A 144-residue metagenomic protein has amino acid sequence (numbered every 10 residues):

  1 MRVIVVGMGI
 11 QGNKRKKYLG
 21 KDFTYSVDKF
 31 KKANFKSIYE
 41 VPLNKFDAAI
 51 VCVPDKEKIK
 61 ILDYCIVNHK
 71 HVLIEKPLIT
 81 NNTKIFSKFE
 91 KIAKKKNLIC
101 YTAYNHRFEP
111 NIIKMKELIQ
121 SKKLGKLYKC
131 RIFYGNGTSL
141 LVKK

Functional and structural regions predicted by a protein language model:
M1-A33: N-terminal Rossmann-like dinucleotide-binding module
M8-Q11, P54-E57, H106-F108: Short beta->alpha connector loops
A33-F46: Short acidic low-complexity segments
A48, D55, I59-Y104: Beta-strand-loop-alpha-helix segment that lines the small-molecule cofactor/substrate pocket of alpha/beta enzymes
A49-I50, C130: Receiver (REC) domain switch-region micro-motif
C52-P54, Y134: Glycine-rich, N-terminal phosphate-binding loop of Rossmann-like dinucleotide-binding domains
H106-K144: Predominantly a Rossmann-like dinucleotide-binding segment in NAD(P)-dependent oxidoreductases
